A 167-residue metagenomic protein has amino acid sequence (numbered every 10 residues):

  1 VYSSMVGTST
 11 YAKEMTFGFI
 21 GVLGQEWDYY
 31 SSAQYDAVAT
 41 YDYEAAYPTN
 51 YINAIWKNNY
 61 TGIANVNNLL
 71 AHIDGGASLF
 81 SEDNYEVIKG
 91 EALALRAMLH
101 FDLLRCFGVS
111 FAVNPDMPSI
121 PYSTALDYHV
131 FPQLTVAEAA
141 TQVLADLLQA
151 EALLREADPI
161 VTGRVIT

Functional and structural regions predicted by a protein language model:
V1-F19: Acidic, glycine-rich segments characteristic of secretory precursors and extracytoplasmic regions
Y2-G7, R155-T167: Short, intrinsically disordered, charge-balanced linker/junction segments flanking boundaries in proteins
V6-Y11, E26-Y30, L99-V109: Secretory-pathway/luminal and periplasmic proteins that interact with or process carbohydrate-rich
G7, I20-T49, T124-A125: A structural signal for short, hydrophobic/glycine-enriched beta-strand patches
F17-Q25, V87-I88, L95: Acidic helix-start/capping segments at beta-turn-to-alpha-helix junctions
Y35-F107, H129, L134, Q149-G163: Conserved, well-structured interaction surfaces
D83, C106-T141: Short coil/linker segments at helix-helix boundaries
